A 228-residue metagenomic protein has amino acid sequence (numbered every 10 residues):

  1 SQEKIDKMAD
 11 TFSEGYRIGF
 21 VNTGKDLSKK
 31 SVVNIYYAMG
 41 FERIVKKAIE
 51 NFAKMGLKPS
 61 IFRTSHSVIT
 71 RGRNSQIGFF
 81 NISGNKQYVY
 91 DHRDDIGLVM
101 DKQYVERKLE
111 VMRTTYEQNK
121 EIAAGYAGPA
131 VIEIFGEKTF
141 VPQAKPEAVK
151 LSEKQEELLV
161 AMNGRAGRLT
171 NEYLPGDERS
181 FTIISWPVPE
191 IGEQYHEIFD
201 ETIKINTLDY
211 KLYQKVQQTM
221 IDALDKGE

Functional and structural regions predicted by a protein language model:
S1-E228: Active-site bordering "gate/hinge" segments that shape substrate access to catalytic or cofactor-binding pockets
